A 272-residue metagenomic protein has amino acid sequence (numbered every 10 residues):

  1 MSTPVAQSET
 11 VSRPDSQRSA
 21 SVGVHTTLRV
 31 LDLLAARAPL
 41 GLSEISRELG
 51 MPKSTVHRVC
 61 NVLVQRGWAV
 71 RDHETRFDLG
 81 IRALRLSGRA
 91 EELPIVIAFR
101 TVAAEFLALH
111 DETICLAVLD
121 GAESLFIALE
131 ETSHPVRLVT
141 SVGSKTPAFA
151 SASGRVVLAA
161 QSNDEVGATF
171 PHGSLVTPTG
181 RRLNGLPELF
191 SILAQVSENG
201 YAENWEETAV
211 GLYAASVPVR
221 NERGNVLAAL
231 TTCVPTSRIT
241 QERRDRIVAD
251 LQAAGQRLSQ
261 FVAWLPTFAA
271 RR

Functional and structural regions predicted by a protein language model:
S2-T10, P135-T208: Short, solvent-exposed recognition segments
S2-V96, Q256, Q260-W264: N-terminal helix-turn-helix
L33, E48, A98-L109, C115 (+4 more regions): Amphipathic alpha-helical regulatory segments at dimerization interfaces that relay allosteric signals between sensory
T75-G173: Amphipathic alpha-helical effector-binding/dimerization core of metabolite-sensing transcriptional regulators
A108-L109, E206-G211: Short loop/turn motifs at secondary-structure junctions and domain boundaries
I192-A194, N199, V210-G211, V226-R272: Juxtadomain coupling helices with adjacent low-complexity linkers
Y213-V217: Short hydrophobic beta-strand micro-motif common in sensory/regulatory domains
V219-E222: Sensor-regulatory modules in signal-transduction proteins
